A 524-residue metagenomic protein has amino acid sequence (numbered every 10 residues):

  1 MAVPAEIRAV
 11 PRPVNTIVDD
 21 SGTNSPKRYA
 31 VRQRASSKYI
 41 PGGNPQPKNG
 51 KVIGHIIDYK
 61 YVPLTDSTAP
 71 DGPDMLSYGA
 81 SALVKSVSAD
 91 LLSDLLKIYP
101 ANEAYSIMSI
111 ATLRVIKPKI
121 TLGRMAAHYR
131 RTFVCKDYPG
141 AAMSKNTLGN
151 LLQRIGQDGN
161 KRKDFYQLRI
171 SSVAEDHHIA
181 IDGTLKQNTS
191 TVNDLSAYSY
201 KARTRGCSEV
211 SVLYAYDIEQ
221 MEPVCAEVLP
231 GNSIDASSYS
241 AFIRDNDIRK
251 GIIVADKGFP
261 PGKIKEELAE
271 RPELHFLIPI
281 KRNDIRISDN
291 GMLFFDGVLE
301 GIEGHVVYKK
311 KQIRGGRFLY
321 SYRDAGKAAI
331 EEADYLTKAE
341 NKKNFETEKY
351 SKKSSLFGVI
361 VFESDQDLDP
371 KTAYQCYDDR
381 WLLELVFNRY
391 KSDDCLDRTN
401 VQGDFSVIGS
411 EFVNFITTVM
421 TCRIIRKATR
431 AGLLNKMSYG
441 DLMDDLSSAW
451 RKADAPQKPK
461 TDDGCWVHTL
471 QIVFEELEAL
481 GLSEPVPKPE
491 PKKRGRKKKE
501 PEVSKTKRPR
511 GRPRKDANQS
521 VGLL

Functional and structural regions predicted by a protein language model:
M1-A180, T184-S190, V212-E227, K458-K497 (+1 more regions): Dynamic "connector" segments at or just before major functional cores
Y105, G140, S144, H177 (+3 more regions): Secondary-structure capping and boundary motifs in well-ordered enzyme cores
T204-N246: Electropositive, glycine- and tryptophan-enriched low-complexity nucleic-acid-binding patches
S208-V210, E227-V228, E273-D379, S447-K497 (+1 more regions): An anionic, glycine-rich sequence signature occurring as long contiguous blocks
E227-V228, S233-S240, D245, F259-V298 (+2 more regions): Catalytic or ion-translocation cores adjacent to nucleophile or general acid/base/metal-coordination motifs in diverse
I252-P260: Acidic/histidine-rich, metal-coordinating catalytic segments
T372-V401: Short amphipathic alpha-helical "interface-anchor" segments enriched in bulky aromatics
R494-K497, K507-R514: Arg/Lys-rich low-complexity patches in intrinsically disordered regions that function as generic
